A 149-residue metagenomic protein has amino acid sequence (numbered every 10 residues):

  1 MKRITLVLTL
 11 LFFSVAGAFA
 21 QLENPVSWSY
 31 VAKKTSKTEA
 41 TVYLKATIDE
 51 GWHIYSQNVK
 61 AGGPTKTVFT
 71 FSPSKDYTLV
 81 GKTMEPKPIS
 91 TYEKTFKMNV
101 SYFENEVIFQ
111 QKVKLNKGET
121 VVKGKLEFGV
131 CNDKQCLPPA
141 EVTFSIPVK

Functional and structural regions predicted by a protein language model:
M1-E23: Bacterial Sec-dependent N-terminal signal peptides
F19-K149: Extracellular/lumen-exposed scaffold segments
